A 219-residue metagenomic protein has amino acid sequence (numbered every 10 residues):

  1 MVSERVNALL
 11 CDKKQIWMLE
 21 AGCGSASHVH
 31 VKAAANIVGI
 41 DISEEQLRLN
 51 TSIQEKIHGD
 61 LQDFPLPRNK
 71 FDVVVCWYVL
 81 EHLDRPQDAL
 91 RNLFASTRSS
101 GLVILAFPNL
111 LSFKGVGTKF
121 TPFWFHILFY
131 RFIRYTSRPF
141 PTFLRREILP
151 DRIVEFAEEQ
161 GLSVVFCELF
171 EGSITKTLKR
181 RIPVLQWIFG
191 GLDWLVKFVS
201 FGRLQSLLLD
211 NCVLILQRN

Functional and structural regions predicted by a protein language model:
M1-N69, V73, W77, L90 (+1 more regions): Conserved N-terminal segment of class I S-adenosyl-L-methionine
Q15, A34, I53, S100 (+2 more regions): A generic structural signal for alpha->beta connector loops
Y78-H82: A short His-aromatic
D84-D88, N92, L102-I215: S-adenosyl-L-methionine-dependent methyltransferase catalytic module, highlighting the catalytic core
